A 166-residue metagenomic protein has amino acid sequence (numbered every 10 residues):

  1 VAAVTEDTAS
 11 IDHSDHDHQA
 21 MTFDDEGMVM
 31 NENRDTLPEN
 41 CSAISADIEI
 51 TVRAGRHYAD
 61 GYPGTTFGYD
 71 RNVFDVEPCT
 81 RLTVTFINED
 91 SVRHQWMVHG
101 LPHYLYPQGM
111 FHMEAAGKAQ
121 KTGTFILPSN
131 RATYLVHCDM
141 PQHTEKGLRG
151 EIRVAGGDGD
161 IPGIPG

Functional and structural regions predicted by a protein language model:
V1-E6: Bacterial Sec-dependent signal peptides at the C-terminal "C-region" and cleavage site
I11-N33, S42-A46, R56, M113-G166: Extracellular/periplasmic metallocenter environments
S45-R81: N-terminal edge beta-strand
A59-G61, I87-A119, Q142-E151: Histidine- and aromatic-enriched segments that form or immediately flank copper-ligand environments
Y69-N72, M110-H112, T122: A structural connector/turn signal
R81-I87: Short edge beta-strand/loop segments characteristic of extracellular beta-sandwich folds
